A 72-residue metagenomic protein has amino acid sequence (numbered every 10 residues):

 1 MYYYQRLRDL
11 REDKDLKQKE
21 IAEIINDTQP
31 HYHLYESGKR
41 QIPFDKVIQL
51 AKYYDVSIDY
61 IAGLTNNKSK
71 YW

Functional and structural regions predicted by a protein language model:
M1-Q5, S69-W72: A detector for short, charged/polar N-terminal pre-domain segments
Q5-I24, Q49: Short basic helix-loop element that most often maps to the first helix and adjoining turn of HTH DNA-binding modules
L7, I21-A22, Y32-Y35, I61: Conserved hydrophobic/aromatic packing and binding residues within compact polymer-binding modules
D13, A62-W72: Short, charged recognition helix plus adjacent turn of helix-turn-helix-like nucleic-acid-binding domains
I25, E36, Y54, T65: DNA major-groove recognition helix of helix-turn-helix
N26, D45-Y60: DNA major-groove recognition helix of helix-turn-helix/homeodomain DNA-binding modules
N26-Q41: Recognition helix of helix-turn-helix/homeodomain-like DNA-binding domains that insert into the DNA major groove
